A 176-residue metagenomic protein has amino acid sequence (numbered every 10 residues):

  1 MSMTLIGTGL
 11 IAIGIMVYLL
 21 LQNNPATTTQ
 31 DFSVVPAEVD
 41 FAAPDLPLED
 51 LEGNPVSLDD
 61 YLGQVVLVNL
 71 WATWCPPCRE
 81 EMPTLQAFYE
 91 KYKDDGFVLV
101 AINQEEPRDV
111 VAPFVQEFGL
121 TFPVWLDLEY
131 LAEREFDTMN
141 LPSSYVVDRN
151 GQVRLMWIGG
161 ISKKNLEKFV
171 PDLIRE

Functional and structural regions predicted by a protein language model:
M1-A42, E176: N-terminal targeting signals for export/organelle localization
D40, D45-V66, Y89-Y92: A short beta-strand-turn-helix
L46, V56, Y61, L70-W74 (+3 more regions): Conserved hydrophobic/aromatic "anchor" residues that stabilize well-ordered secondary structure elements
L62, L70-A87: Conserved redox-active cysteine motifs that mediate thiol-disulfide chemistry, especially di-cysteine Cys-X(1-2)-Cys
L62-Q64, D94, L120-T121, T138: Active-site acidic short loop of glycosyltransferases
L67-V68, L99: Hydrophobic beta-strand anchors of alpha/beta hydrolase catalytic cores
R79-F118, L128-E135: Structural microenvironment flanking redox-active thiols in thiol-disulfide oxidoreductases
P113-T121, L126-I174: Thiol/disulfide oxidoreductase modules built on the thioredoxin-like
